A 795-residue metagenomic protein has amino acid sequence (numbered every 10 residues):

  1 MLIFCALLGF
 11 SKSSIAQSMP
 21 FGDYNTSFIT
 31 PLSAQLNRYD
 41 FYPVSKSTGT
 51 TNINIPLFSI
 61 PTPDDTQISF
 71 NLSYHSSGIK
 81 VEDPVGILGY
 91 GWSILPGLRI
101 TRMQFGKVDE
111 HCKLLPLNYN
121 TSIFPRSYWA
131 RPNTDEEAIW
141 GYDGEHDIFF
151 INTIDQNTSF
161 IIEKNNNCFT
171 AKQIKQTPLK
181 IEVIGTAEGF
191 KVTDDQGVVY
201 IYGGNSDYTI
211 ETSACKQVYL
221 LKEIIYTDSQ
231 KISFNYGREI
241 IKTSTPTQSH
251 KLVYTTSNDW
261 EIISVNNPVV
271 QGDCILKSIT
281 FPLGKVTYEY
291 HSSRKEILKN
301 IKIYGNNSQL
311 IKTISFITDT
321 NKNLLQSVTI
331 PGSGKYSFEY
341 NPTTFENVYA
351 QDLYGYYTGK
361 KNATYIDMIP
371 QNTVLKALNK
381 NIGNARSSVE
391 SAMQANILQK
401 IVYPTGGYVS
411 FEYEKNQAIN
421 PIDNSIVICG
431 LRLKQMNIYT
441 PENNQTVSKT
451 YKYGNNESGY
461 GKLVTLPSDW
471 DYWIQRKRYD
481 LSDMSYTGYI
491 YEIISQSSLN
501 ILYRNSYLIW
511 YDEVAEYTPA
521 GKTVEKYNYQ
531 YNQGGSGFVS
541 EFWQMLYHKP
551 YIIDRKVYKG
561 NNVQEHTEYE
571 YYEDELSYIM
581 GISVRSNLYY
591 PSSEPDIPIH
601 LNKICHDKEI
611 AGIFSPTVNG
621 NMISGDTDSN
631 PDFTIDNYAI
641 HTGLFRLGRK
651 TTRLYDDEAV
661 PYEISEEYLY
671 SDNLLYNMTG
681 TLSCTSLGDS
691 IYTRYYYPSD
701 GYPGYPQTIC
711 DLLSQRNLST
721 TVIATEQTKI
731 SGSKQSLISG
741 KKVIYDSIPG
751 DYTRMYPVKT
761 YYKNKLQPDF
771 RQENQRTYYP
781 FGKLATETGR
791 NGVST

Functional and structural regions predicted by a protein language model:
M1-M19: Bacterial Sec-dependent N-terminal signal peptides
Q17-K222, Y226-S229, V265-N267, V348-A392 (+1 more regions): Long, intrinsically disordered, low-complexity, charged/polar and glycine-rich segments
P63-D65, D155-N157, Q176-P178, T193-G197 (+11 more regions): Glycine-centered tight beta-turn/hairpin loop motif at sheet-sheet or coil-to-beta transitions
S73-H75, G237-E239, N416, P698: Outer-membrane beta-barrel pore domains and translocons
G189-V192, K222-I225, T243, L276-T280 (+13 more regions): Beta-strand elements of repeat-based all-beta scaffolds
K216-L221, I225-N300, N306: Glycine- and acidic-residue-rich phosphate-binding/metal-coordinating active-site segment common to enzymes that handle
S278-S333, V660, L675: Extended serine/threonine-enriched, polar tracts that run as long, contiguous segments within proteins
